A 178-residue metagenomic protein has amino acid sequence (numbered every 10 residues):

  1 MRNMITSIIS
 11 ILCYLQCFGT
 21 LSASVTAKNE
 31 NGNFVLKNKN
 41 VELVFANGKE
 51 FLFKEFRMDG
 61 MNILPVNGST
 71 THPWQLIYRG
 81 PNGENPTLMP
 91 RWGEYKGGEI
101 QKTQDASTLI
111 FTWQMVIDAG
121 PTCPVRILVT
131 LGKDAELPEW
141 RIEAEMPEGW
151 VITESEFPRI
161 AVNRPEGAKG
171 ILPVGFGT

Functional and structural regions predicted by a protein language model:
M1-M4: N-terminal secretory signal peptides that target proteins for export/translocation
T6-G19: Bacterial N-terminal signal peptides
G19-A23, A27: Boundary at the C-terminal end of the N-terminal hydrophobic targeting segment
T26, N33, E42-V44, P124-T130: Short, surface-exposed charged micro-motifs
N31-I117: Acidic-aromatic substrate-binding/catalytic surfaces of carbohydrate-active enzymes
V41-E42, W150, T178: N-terminal basic, low-complexity leaders that serve as flexible interaction/assembly modules and, when applicable, as
L109-A168: Acidic, contiguous internal or C-terminal segments within carbohydrate-active enzymes that form a structured patch used
P165-T178: Trp/Gly-enriched beta-strand surface patches
